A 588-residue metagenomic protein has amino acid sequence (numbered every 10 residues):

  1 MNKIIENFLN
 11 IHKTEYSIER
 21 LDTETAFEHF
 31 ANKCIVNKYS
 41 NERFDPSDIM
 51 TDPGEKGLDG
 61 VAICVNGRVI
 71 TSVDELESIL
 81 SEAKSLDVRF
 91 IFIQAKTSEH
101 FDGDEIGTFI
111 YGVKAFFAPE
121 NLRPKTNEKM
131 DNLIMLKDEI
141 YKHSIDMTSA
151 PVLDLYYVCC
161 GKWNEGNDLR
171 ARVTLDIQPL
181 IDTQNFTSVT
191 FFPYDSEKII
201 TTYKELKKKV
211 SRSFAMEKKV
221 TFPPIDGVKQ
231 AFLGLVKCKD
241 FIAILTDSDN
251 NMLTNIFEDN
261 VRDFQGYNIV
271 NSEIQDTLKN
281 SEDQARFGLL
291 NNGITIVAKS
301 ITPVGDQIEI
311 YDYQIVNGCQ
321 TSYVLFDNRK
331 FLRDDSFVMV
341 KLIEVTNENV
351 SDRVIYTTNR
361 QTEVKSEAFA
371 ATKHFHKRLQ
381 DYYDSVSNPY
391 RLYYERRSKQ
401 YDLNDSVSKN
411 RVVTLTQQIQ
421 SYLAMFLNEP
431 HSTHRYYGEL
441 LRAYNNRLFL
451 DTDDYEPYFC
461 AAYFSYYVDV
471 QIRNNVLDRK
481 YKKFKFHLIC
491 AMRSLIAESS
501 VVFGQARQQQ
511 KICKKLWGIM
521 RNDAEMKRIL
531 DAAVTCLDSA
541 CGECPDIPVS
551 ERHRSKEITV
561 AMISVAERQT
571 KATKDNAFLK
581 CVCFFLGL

Functional and structural regions predicted by a protein language model:
M1-R286, K556-V560, E567-L588: N-terminal extension/subdomain marker
F27-S40, G288-I301, D454-Y466: Active-site-adjacent bridging/hinge elements
N271-K279, S336, V340-K511, F584: C-terminal catalytic or substrate-handling cores of phosphate/nucleotide- and metal-cofactor-dependent proteins acting
S272-I308: Active-site-adjacent "gating/activation" loops or surface patches in catalytic cores
I301-Y311, D335-S336, V470-R473: Glycine- and acidic
I310, C319-D334: Short active-site loop/helix that positions an aromatic residue
I315-L325, V338, V350: Extended, hydrophobic alpha-helical segments in both membrane/secreted and soluble proteins
K483-L588: C-terminal accessory/interaction regions of large nucleic acid-associated machines
